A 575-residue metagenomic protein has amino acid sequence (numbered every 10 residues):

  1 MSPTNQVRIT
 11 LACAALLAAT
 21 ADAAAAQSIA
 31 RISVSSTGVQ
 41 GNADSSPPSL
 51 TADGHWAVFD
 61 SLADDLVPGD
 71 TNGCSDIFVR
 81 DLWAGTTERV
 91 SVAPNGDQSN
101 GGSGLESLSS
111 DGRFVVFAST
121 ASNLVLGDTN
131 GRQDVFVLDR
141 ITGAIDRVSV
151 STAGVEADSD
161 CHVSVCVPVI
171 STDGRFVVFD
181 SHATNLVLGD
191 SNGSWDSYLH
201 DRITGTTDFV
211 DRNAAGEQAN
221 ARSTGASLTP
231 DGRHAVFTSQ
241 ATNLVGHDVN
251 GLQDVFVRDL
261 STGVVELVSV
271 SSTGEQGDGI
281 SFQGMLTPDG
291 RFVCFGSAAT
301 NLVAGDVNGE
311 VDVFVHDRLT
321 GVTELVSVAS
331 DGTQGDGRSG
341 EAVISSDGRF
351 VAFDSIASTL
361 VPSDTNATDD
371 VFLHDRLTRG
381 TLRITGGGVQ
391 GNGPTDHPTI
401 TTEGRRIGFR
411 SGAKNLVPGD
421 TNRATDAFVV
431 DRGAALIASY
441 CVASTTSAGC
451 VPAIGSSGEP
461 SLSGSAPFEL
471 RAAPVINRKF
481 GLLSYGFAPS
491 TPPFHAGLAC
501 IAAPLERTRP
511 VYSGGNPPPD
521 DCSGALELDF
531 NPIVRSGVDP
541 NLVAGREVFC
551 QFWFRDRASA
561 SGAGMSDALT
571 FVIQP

Functional and structural regions predicted by a protein language model:
S2-L11: Bacterial N-terminal signal peptides that target proteins for export
Q6, T71, D97, S171 (+12 more regions): A generic alpha-helix propensity feature with a strong bias for hydrophobic helices
T10-T20: Bacterial N-terminal signal peptides
A24-A434: Conserved "turn/edge" positions that cap or connect secondary-structure elements within repeat/scaffolded domains
A434-P575: Residue-level hotspots within well-ordered secondary structure
